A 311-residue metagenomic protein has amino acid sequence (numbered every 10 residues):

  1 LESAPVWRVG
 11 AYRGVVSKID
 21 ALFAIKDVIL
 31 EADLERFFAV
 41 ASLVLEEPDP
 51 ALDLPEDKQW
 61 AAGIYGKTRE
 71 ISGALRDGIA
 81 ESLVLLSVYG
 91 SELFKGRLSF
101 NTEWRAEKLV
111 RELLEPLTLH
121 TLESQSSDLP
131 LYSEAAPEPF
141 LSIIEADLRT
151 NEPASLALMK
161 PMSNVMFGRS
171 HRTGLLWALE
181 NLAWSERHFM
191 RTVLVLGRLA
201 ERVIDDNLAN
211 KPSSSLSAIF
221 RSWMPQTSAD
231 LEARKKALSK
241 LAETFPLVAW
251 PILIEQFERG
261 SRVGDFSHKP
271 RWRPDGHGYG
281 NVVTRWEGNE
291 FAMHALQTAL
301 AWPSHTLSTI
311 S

Functional and structural regions predicted by a protein language model:
L1-S311: Non-catalytic all-alpha helical scaffold/repeat segments
